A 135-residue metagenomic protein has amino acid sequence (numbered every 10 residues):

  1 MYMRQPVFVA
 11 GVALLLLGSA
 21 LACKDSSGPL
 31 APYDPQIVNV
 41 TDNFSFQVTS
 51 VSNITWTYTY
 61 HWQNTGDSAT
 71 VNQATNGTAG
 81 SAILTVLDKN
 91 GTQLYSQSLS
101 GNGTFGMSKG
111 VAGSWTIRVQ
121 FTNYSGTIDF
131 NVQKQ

Functional and structural regions predicted by a protein language model:
M1-A10: Bacterial N-terminal signal peptides that target proteins for export
Y2-M3, L17-N43: Bacterial Sec-dependent N-terminal signal peptides
F44-T55, Y95-S100: Extracellular beta-rich ligand/substrate-recognition surface
V51-T65: Non-catalytic, beta-strand-enriched accessory regions in extracellular/secretory proteins and membrane protein
N64-D67, N72-D88: Acidic, Ser/Thr/Pro-rich low-complexity intrinsically disordered segments
D67-V71, M107-Y124: Noncatalytic modules at the cell exterior or secretory-pathway interfaces, chiefly beta-strand-rich lectin/adhesion
A82, Q120-Q135: Edge beta-strands of jelly-roll/beta-sandwich modules across compartments, strongly enriched in secreted/luminal
V86-L94, Q135: Change "in extracellular beta-sheet-rich domains … of secreted and cell-surface proteins" to "in beta-sheet-rich domains
